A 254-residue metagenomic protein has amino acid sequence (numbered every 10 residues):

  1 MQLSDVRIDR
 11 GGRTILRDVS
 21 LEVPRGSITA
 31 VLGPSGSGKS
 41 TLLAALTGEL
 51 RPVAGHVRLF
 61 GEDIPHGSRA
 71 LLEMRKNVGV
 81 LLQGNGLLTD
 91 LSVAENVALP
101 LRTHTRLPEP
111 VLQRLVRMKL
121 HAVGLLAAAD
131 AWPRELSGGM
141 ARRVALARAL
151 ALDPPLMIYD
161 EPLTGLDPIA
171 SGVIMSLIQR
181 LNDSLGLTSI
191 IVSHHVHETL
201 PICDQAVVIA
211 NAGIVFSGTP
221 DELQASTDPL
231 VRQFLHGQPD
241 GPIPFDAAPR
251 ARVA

Functional and structural regions predicted by a protein language model:
T47: Helix-to-loop junction immediately C-terminal to a conserved catalytic motif
G55-H66: Conserved ABC transporter NBD signature motif
I64-G79, L223-S226: ABC ATPase NBD coupling module
E109-A128: Conserved ABC ATPase "signature" region
W132-L136, M140: Conserved ABC ATPase signature
D153: Conserved catalytic motifs of ABC-family nucleotide-binding domains
M157-D160: Catalytic Walker B motif of ABC-type/P-loop ATPase nucleotide-binding domains
